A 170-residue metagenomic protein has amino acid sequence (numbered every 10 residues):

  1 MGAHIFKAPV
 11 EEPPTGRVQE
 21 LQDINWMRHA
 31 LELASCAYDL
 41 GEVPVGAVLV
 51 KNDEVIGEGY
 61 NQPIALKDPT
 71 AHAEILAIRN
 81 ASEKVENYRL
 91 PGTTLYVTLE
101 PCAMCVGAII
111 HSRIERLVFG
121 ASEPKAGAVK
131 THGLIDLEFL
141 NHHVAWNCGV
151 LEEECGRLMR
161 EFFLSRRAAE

Functional and structural regions predicted by a protein language model:
M1-A37, P101-E170: Zinc-dependent deaminase
A30, A34-A37, A47, G57 (+2 more regions): Small-residue (primarily alanine) positions within well-ordered alpha-helices, especially packing/interaction faces
G41-V45, P91: Short, basic and Ser/Thr-rich N-terminal targeting/leader segments
V45-D53: Short beta-strand scaffold segments in enzyme catalytic cores
K51-N52, R79, P91: A cytosolic small-molecule/anion-sensing beta-strand core signal
I56-P63: Short beta->alpha transition motifs characteristic of CBS
A65-I75: A short, polar/charged loop-to-alpha-helix boundary motif
N87-E100: Immediate flanking context of iron-sulfur cluster ligation sites
